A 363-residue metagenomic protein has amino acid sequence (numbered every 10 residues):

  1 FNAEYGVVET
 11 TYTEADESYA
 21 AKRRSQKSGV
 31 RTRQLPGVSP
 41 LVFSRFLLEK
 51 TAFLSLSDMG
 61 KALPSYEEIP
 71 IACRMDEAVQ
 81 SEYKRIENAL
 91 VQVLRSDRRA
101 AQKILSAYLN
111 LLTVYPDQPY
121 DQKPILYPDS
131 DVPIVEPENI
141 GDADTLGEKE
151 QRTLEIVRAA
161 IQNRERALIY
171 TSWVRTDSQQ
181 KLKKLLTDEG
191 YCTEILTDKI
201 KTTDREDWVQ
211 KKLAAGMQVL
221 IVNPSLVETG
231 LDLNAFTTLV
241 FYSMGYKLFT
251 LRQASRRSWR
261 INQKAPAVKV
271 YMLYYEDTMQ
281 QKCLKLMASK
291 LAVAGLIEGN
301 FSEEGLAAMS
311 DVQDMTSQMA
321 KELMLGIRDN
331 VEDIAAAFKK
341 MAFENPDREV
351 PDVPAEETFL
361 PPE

Functional and structural regions predicted by a protein language model:
F1-L126, N163, V270, K285-A292: Inter-lobe coupling linker of SF2 helicases/translocases
S44, F53-L54, Y170-S172, V222-P224 (+1 more regions): Short His-Asn-centered micro-motif
L48-L56, T113, K149, R205 (+1 more regions): Short, cationic motifs built from Arg/Lys/His that form the positively charged side of catalytic pockets
K61-E82, D97-L220, S225-L231, F301-G305 (+1 more regions): Conserved Helicase C-terminal RecA-like lobe
Q179, C192-L286, K290: Conserved RecA-like P-loop NTPase helicase motor core
Y246-S255, W259-D347: A conserved SF2-helicase RecA2
